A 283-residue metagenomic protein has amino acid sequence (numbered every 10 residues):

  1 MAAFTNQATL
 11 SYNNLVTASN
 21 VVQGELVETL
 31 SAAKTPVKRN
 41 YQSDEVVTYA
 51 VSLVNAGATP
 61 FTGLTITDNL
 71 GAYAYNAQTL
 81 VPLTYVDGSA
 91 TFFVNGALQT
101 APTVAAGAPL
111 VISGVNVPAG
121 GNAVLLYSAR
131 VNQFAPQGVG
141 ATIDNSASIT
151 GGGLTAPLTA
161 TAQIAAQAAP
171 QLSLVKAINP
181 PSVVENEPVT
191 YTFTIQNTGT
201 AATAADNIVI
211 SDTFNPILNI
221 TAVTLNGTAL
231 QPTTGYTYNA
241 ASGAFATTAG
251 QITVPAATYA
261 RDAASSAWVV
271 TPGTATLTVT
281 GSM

Functional and structural regions predicted by a protein language model:
M1-M283: Exported/extracytosolic protein signature
